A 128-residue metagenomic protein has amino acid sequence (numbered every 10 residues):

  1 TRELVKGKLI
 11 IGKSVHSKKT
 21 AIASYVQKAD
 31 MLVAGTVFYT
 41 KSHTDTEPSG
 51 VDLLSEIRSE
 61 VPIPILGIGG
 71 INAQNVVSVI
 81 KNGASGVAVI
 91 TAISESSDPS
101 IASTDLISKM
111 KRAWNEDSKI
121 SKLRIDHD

Functional and structural regions predicted by a protein language model:
T1-E3, M31-D45, V76-K109: Glycine-rich phosphate-binding active-site loops on the catalytic face of alpha/beta enzymes
T1-S17, D45-A73, L106-K119: Alpha-helix-loop-beta-strand connector modules within alpha/beta enzyme cores
K6, Q27, E60, K81-G83: Structural motif
G12-V26, D30-M31, V37: Internal catalytic-core helix/loop-beta-alpha segment that presents or stabilizes conserved functional determinants
A23, P48-E56, K81, S85: Short, glycine-/small-residue-rich phosphate/pyrophosphate-handling segment
K119-D128: A short, charged, Gly/Pro-tolerant segment at domain boundaries
